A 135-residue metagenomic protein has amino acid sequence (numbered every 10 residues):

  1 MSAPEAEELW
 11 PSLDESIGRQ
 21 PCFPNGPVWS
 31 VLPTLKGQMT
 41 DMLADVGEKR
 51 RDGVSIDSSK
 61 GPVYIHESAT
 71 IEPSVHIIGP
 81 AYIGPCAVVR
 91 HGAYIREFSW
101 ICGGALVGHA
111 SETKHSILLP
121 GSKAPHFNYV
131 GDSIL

Functional and structural regions predicted by a protein language model:
M1-G61: Terminal amphipathic alpha-helical/low-complexity segments used for targeting or macromolecular assembly
V54-L135: Structural signal for interior beta-strand "rungs" in well-ordered beta-sheet cores of soluble enzyme domains
